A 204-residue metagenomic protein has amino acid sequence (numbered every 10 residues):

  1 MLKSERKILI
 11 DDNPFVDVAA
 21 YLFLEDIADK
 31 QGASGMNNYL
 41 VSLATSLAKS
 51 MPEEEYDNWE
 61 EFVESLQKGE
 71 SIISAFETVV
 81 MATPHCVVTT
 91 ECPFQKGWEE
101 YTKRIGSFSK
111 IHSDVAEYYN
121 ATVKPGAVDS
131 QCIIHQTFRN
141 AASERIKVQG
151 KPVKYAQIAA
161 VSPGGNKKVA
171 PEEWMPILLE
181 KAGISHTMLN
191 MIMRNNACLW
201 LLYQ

Functional and structural regions predicted by a protein language model:
M1-Q204: N-terminal accessory segment detector
